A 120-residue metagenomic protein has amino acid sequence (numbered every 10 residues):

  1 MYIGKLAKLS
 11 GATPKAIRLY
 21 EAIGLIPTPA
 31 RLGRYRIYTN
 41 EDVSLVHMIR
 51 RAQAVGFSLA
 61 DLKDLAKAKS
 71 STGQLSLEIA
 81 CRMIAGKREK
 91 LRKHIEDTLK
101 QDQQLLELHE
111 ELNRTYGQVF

Functional and structural regions predicted by a protein language model:
M1-A16: Polyanion-binding surface elements
Y2-K5, P27, N40-F120: Arg/Lys-rich, alpha-helical DNA-contact motif
K8, E21-A22, D64: Alpha-helical residues within the helix-turn-helix
I17-Y20, I49: Conserved hydrophobic/aromatic packing and binding residues within compact polymer-binding modules
I26-G33: Beta-hairpin "wing" of winged helix-turn-helix
R34-N40: Minor-groove-contacting beta-hairpin "wing" of winged helix-turn-helix DNA-binding domains
